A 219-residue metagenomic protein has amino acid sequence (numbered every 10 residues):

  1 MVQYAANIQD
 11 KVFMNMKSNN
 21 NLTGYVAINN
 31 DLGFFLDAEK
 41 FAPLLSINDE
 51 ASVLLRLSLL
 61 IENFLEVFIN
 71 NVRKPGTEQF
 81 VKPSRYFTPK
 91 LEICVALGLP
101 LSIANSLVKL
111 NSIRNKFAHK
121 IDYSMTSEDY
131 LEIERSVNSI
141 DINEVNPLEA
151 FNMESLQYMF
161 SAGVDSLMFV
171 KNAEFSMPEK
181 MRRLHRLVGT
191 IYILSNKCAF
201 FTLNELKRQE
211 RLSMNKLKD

Functional and structural regions predicted by a protein language model:
V2-D219: Amphipathic alpha-helical interface elements
